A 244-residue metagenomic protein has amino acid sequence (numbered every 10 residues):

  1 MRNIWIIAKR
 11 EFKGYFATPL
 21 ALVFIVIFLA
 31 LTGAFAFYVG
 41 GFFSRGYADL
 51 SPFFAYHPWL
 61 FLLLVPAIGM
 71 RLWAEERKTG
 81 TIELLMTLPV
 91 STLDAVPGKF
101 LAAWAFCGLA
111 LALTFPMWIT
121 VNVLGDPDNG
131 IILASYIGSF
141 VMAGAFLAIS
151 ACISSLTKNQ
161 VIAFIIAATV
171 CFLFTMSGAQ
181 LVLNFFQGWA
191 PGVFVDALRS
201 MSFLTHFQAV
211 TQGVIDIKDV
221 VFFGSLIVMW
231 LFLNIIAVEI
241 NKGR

Functional and structural regions predicted by a protein language model:
M1-L22: Aromatic- and glycine-rich beta-strand/loop motifs that create alpha-glucan
A30-A36, F115-M117, V170-Q180: Aromatic-anchored segments of alpha-helical transmembrane domains
A34-F37, S44-Y47, F54, L60 (+2 more regions): Secretory targeting signals
G40, T157-V210: Transmembrane helix segments
F54-E75: Long, hydrophobic alpha-helical segments
V65-G69, A148-S150, L233-N234: Hydrophobic/aromatic residues in alpha-helical transmembrane segments
L72-A102: Helix-loop-helix units of permease transmembrane domains in multi-pass membrane transporters, especially ABC
Q208-R244: Alpha-helical transmembrane segments of multi-pass membrane transporters/translocases
